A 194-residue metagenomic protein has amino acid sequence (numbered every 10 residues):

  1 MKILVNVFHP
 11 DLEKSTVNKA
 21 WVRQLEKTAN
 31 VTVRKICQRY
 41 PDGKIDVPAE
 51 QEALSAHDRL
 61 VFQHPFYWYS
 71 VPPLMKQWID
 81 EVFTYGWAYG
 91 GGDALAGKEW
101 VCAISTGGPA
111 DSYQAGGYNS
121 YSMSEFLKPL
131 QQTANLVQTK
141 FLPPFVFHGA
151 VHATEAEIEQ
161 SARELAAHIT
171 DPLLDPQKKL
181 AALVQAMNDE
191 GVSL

Functional and structural regions predicted by a protein language model:
M1-C37, A166, T170: N-terminal beta1-alpha1 ligand-phosphate binding loop
L4-N6, T32-R34, V61, V101-A103 (+1 more regions): Hydrophobic/aromatic beta-strand patches that form the interior of the parallel beta-sheet core in alpha/beta enzyme
T16-A20, I45, P73-Q77, A156: Generic recognition of short, well-ordered alpha-helical segments
V22, E26, Q131-L194: Glycine-rich phosphate/pyrophosphate-binding loop and the adjoining helix
T32-S55: N-terminal beta-loop-helix "entrance" segment that forms/cooperates in small-molecule cofactor or anionic ligand
P48-Q131: Helix-loop-strand module that forms the ligand-binding subsite of alpha/beta enzymes
